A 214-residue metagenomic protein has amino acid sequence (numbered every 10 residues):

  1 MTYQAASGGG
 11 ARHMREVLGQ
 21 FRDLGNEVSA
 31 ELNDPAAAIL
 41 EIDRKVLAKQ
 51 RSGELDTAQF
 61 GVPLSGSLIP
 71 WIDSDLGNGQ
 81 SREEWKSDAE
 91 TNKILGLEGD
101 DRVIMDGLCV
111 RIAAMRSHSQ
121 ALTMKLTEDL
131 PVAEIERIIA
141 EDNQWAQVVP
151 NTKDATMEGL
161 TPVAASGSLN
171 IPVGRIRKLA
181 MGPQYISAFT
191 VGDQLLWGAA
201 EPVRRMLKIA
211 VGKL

Functional and structural regions predicted by a protein language model:
M1-I138: Active-site-lining helix/loop region of Rossmann-like oxidoreductase modules
G99-L214: C-terminal active-site/capping subdomain that shapes the small-molecule cofactor and substrate pocket of enzyme
